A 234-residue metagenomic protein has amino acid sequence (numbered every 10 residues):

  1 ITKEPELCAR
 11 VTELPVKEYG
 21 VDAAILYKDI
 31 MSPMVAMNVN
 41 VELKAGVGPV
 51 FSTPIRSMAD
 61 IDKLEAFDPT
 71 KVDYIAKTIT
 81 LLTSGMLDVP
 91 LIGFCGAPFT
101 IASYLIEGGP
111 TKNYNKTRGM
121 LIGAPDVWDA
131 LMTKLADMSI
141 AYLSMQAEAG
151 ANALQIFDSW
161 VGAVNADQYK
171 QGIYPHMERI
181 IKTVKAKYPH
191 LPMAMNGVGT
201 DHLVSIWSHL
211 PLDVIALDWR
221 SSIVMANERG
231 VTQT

Functional and structural regions predicted by a protein language model:
I1, P5, K44, F51 (+6 more regions): N-terminal/domain-start segments enriched in small and hydrophobic, helix-friendly residues, covering either
I1-A45, S84, Y174, E178-R179: N-terminal basic, low-complexity leaders that serve as flexible interaction/assembly modules and, when applicable, as
I1-A9, I61-F67, I101, G109-P110 (+1 more regions): An N-terminal domain-start capping segment
T2-K3, K17, D62, I122 (+1 more regions): Alpha-helix boundary recognition
I30-P33, G48-P49, M58, P98-T100: A short acidic, glycine/proline-enriched capping/turn motif at secondary-structure boundaries, especially helix N-cap
V39-T53, Y104-T117: Short, flexible, mixed-charge acidic loops at enzyme active sites
G46-S84: A gly/proline- and charged-residue-enriched helix-loop-helix capping module
K71-T234: Active-site loop segments of alpha/beta catalytic cores
